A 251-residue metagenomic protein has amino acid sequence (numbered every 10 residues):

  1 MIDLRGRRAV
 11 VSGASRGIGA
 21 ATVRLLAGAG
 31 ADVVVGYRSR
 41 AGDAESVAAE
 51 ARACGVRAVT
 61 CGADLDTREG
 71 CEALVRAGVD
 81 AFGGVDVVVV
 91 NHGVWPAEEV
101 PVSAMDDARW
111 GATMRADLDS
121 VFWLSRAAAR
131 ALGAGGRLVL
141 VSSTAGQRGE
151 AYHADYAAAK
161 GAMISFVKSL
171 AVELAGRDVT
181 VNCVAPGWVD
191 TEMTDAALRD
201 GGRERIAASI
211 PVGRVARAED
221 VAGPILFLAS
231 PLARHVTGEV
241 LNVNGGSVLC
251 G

Functional and structural regions predicted by a protein language model:
R8, S15-R16: Conserved glycine-rich cofactor-binding loop
A29-S46: Conserved glycine-rich Rossmann-like NAD(P)H-binding loop of the short-chain dehydrogenase/reductase
E98-V102, D106-G111, I206: Substrate-binding pocket helix/loop in short-chain dehydrogenase/reductase
E99, R148, S209-V212, I225-L226 (+1 more regions): Short C-terminal tail/terminal secondary-structure segment of NAD(P)H-dependent dehydrogenase/reductase domains
S125, A159, V167: Active-site helix of classical SDR
R130, V172-G176, R234: Alpha-helical segment proximal to the catalytic Tyr-Lys
S143: Residue(s) in the substrate-gating loop at a strand-loop-helix junction that position the organic substrate next
